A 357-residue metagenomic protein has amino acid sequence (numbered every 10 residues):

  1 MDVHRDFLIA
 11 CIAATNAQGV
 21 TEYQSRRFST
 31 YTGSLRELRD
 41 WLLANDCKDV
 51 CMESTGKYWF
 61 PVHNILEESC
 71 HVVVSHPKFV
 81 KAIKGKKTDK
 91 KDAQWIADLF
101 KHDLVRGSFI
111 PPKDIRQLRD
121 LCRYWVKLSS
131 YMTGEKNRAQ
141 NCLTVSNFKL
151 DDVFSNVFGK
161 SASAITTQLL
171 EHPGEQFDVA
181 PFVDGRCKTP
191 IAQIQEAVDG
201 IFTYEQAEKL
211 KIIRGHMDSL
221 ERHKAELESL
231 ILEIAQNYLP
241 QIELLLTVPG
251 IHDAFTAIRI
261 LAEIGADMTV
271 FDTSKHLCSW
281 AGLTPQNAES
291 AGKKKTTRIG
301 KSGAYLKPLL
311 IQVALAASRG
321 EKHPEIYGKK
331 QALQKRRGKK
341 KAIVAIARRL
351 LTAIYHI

Functional and structural regions predicted by a protein language model:
M1-I357: A detector of single, family-specific signature residues that are central to catalytic or substrate-handling motifs
